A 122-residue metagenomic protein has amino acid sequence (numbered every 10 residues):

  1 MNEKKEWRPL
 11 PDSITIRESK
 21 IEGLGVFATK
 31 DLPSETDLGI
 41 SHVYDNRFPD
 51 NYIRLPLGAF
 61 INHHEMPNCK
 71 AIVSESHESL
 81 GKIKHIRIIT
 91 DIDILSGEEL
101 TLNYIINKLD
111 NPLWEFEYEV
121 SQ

Functional and structural regions predicted by a protein language model:
M1-Q122: Conserved catalytic SET/PR domain of SAM-dependent protein methyltransferases, capturing the structural core that binds
